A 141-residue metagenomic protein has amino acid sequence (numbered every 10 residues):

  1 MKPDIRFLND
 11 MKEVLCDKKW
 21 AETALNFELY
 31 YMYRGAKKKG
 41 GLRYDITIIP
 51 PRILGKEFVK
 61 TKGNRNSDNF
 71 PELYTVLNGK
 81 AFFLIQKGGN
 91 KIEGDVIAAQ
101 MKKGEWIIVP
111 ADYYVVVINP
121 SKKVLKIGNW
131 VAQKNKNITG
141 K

Functional and structural regions predicted by a protein language model:
M1-M101, I118-K141: Active-site region of the double-stranded beta-helix
W106-I107, A111-V116: Histidine-centered metal-chelating micro-motifs
